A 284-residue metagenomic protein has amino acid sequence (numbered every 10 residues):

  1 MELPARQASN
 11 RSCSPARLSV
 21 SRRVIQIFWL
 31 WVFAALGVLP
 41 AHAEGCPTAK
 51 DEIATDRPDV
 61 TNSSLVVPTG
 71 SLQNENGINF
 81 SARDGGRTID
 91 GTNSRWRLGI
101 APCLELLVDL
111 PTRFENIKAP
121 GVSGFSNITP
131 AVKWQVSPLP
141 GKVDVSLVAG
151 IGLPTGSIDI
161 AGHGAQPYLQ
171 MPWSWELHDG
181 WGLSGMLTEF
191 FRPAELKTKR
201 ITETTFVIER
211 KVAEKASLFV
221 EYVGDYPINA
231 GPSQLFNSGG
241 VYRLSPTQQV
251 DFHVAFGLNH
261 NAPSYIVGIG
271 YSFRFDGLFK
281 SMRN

Functional and structural regions predicted by a protein language model:
M1-L3, L39, E52: Short intrinsically disordered, low-complexity coil segments enriched in acidic
E2-A8, A16, V20, V24 (+1 more regions): Acidic, Ala/Val/Gly-enriched low-complexity intrinsically disordered segments
R23-I27, P58: Hydrophobic alpha-helical segments, especially transmembrane helices and their immediate juxtamembrane helical caps
Q26-V38: Bacterial N-terminal signal peptides
A43-N284: Transmembrane beta-barrel domains of Gram-negative outer membranes and organellar outer membranes
